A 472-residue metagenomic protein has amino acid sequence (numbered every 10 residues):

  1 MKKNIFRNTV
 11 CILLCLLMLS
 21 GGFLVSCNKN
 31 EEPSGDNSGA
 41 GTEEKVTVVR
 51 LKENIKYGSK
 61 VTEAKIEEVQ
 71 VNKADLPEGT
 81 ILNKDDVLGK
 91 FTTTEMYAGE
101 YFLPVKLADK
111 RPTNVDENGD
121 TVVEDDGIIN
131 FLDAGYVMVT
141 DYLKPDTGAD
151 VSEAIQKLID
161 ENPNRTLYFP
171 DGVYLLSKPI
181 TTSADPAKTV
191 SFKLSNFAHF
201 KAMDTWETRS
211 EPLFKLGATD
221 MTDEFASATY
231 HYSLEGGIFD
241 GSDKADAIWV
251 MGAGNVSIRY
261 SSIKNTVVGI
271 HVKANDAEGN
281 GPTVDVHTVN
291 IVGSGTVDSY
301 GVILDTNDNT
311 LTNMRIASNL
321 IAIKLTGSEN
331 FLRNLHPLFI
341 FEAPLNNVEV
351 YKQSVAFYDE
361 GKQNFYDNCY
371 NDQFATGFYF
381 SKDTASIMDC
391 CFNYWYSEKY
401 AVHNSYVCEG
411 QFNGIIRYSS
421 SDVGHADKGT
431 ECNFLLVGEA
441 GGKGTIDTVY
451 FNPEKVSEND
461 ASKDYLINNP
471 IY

Functional and structural regions predicted by a protein language model:
K2-C15, G22-G119: Mature, extracytoplasmic segments of signal peptide-bearing proteins
N118-A154, Y472: Right-handed parallel beta-helix/beta-solenoid
T121, V449-Y472: Extracellular/surface-exposed low-complexity segments
T147, N164-V173, K193-H199, F225-S227 (+4 more regions): Extracellular beta-strand-rich, repetitive "passenger/adhesive" scaffolds that bind or process carbohydrates
Q156, D160, N164-S210, F239: N-terminal extracellular ligand-recognition/capping segment immediately after the signal peptide
Q156-D160, M221-T229, F239-G252, V268: Right-handed parallel beta-helix
K178-P179, K201-E211, S242-I248, T266-K273 (+8 more regions): Short glycine/acidic-rich loop motifs that flank beta-strands on beta-rich extracellular proteins
A184-K193, L213-G236, V250-Y260, A274-V289 (+7 more regions): Surface-exposed loop/turn motifs in large extracellular/passenger domains
